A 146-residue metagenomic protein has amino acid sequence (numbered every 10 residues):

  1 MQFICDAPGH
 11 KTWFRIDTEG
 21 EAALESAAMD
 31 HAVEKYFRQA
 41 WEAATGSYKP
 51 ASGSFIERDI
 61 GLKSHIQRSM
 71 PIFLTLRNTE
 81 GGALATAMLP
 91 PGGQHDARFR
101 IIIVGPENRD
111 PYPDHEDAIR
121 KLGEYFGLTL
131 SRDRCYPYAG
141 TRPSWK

Functional and structural regions predicted by a protein language model:
M1-K146: Catalytic-core elements of nucleic-acid end-processing and repair enzymes
